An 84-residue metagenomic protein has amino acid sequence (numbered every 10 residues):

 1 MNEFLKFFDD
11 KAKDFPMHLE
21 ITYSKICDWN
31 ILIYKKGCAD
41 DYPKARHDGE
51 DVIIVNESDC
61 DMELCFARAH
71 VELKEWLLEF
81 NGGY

Functional and structural regions predicted by a protein language model:
M1-K25: Negatively charged, low-complexity tracts enriched in Asp/Glu with abundant Ser/Thr
L5-D9, P16, P43, A67 (+1 more regions): Compositionally biased, low-structure terminal segments
F8, L19-I21, I31-I33, I54-V55 (+2 more regions): Hydrophobic beta-strand residues in large extracellular and virion-surface proteins
F15, D48, H70-E72: Compositionally biased non-globular segments, especially hydrophobic aliphatic-rich helices of signal peptides
S24-V52: Short aromatic-glycine-(Arg/Gly/Cys) micro-motifs in beta-strand/loop hairpins
K44-L64, R68: A short, exposed loop/beta-hairpin motif centered on an aromatic-Gly-Thr core
L78-Y84: Short acidic DE-rich linear segments
